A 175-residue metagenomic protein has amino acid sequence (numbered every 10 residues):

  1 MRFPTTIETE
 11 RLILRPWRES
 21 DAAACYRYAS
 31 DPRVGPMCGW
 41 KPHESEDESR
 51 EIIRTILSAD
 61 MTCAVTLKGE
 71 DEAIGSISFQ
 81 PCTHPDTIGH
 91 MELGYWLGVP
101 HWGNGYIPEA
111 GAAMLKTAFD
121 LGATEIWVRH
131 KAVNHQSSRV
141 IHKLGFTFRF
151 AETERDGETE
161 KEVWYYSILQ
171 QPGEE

Functional and structural regions predicted by a protein language model:
M1-M37, T62-E175: Acyl-donor (CoA/ACP) binding surface of acyl/acetyltransferases
E19-Y26, E46, R50, R54: An amphipathic alpha-helix signature
R33-I53: Conserved GNAT-fold acetyl-CoA-binding loop/helix
I53-A64: A short helix-loop-beta-strand connector motif used in the catalytic cores of GNAT acetyltransferases and, in some
